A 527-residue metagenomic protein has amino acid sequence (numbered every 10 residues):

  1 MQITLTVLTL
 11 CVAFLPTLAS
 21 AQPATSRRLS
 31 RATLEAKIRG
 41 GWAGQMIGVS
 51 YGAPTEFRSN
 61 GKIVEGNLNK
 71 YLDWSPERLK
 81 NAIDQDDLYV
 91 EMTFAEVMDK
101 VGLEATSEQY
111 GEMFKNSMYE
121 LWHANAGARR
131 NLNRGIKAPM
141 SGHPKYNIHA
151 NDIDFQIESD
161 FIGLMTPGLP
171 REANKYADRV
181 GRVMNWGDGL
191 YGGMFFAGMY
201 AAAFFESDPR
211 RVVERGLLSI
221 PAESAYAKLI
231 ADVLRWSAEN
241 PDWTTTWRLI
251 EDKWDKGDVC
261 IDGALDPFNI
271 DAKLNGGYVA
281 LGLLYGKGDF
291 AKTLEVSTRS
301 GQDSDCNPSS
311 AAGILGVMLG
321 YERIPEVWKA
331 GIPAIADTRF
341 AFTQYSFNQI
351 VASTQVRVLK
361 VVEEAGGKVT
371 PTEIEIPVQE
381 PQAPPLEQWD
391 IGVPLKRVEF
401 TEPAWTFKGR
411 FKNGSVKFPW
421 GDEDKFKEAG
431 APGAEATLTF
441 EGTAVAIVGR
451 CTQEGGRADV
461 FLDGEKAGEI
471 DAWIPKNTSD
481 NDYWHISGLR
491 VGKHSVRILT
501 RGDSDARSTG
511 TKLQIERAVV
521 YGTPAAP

Functional and structural regions predicted by a protein language model:
L5-T17: Bacterial N-terminal signal peptides
L29, S141-A150, F161-L169, D178-M184 (+1 more regions): Accessory "access/gating" subregions that flank catalytic or transport cores
L29-G52: Mature N-terminal segment immediately following signal peptide/propeptide cleavage in secreted/periplasmic
Y51, R58, K62-N69, D188 (+3 more regions): Catalytic phosphate/nucleotide-handling subdomain of diverse soluble enzymes
A53-M92, S107-W122: Active-site-surrounding "flap" and adjacent substrate/cofactor-binding loops of secreted or lumenal enzymes, prototyped
E96-G102, N348-E399, W405: C-terminal domain-closing interface element
G102-D154, L164: Extracytoplasmic mature domains of secreted/periplasmic and thylakoid-lumen proteins
P384-P527: Glycan-recognition surfaces in beta-rich domains, encompassing non-catalytic CBMs and lectin-like receptor-binding
